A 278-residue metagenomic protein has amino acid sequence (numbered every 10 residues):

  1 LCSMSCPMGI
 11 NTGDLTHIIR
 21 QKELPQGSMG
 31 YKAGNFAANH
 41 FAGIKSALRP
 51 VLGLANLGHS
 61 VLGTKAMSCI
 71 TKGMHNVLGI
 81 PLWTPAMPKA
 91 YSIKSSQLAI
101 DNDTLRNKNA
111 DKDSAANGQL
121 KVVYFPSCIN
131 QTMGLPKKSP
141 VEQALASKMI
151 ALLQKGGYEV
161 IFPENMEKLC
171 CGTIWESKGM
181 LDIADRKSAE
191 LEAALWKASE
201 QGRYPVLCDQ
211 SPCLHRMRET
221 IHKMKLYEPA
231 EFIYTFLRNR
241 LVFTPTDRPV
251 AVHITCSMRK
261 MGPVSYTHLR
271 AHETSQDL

Functional and structural regions predicted by a protein language model:
L1-I10, S257: Cysteine-centered iron-sulfur cluster-binding motifs in ferredoxin-type domains/subunits of redox enzymes
T12-R270, S275: Iron-sulfur cluster-binding electron-transfer modules in prokaryotic oxidoreductases
L278: Conserved AMP-binding A3 loop
